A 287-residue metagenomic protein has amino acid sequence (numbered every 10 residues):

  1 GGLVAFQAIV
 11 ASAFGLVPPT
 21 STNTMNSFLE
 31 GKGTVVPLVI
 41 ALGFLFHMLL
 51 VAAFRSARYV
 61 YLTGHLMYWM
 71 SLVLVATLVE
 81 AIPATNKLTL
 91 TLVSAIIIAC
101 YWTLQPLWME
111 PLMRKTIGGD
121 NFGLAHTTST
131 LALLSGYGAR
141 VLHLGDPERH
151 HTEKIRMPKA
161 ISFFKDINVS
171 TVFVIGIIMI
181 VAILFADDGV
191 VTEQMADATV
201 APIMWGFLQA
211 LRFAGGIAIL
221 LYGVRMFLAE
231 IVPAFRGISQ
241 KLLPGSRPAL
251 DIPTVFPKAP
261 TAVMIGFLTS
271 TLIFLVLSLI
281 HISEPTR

Functional and structural regions predicted by a protein language model:
G1, L29-E230, L242, S246-R247 (+1 more regions): Signature of multi-pass transmembrane helix bundles
G2-V39: Membrane helical hairpin/interfacial module
Q7-V17, F235-V255: Membrane-interface interhelical connector segments
A8-P18, V191-T199, I203, S283: Membrane-interface interhelical loops and short amphipathic "cap" helices that link adjacent transmembrane segments
F173-A186, I265-L279: Alpha-helical transmembrane segments and their membrane-interface junctions in multi-pass membrane proteins
G215, Y222, I238, M264-L268: Small-residue-enriched transmembrane helix-hairpin modules in multi-pass membrane proteins
S246-F274: Alpha-helical transmembrane segments and their immediate interhelical loop/hinge regions in multi-pass membrane
I280-T286: Residue-level detector of conserved catalytic or cofactor/ligand-binding positions in enzyme active sites
